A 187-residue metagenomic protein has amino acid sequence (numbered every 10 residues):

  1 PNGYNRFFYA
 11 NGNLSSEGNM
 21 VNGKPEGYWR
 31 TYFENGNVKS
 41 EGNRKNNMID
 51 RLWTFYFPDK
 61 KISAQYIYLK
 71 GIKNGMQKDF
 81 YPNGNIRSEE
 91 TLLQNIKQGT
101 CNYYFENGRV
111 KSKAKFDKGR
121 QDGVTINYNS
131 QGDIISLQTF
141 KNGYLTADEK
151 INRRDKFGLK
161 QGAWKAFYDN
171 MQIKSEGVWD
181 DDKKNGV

Functional and structural regions predicted by a protein language model:
P1-V187: Glycine/tyrosine- and acidic-biased, solvent-exposed loop/turn segments at the edges of beta-strands
